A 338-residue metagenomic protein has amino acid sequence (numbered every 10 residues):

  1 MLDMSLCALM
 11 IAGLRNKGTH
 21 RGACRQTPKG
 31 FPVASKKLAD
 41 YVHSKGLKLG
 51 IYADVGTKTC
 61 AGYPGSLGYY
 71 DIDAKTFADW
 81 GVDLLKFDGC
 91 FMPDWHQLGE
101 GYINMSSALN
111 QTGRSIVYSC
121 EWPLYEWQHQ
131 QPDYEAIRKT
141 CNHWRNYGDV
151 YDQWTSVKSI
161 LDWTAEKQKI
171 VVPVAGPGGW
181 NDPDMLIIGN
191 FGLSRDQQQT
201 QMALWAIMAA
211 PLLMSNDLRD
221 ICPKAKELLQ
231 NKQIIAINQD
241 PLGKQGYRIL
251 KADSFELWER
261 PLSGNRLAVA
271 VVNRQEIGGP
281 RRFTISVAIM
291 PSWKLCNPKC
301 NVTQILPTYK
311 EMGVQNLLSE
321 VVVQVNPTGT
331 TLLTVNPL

Functional and structural regions predicted by a protein language model:
M1-D94: Aromatic-lined carbohydrate-binding/catalytic grooves of carbohydrate-active enzymes
S35, A39, A74, G99-Y102 (+2 more regions): Extracytoplasmic/secreted envelope proteins and their assembly/folding machinery, especially bacterial periplasmic
Y69-I72, E100, Q111-D217, N238: Glycan-recognition surfaces
G81-L84, G89-W122: Extracytoplasmic, non-cytosolic globular domains
T200-L250: Catalytic cores of secreted or luminal carbohydrate-active enzymes
W205-M208, L213-S215, K251-K294: Carbohydrate-binding surface patches
A288-Y309: Solvent-exposed beta-hairpin/edge-strand motifs
G313-L338: C-terminal beta-strand-rich structural cap/linker in extracellular carbohydrate-active enzymes
